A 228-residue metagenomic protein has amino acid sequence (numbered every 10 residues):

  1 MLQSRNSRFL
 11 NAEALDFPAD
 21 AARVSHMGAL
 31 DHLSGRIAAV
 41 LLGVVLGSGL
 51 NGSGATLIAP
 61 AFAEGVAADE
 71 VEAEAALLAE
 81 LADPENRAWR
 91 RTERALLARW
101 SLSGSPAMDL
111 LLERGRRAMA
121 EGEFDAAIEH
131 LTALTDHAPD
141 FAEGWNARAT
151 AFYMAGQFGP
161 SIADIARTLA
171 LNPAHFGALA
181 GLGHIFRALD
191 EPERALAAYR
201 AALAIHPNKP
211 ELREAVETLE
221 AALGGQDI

Functional and structural regions predicted by a protein language model:
L2, G28, G52-E113: N-terminal leader/linker segments that initiate helical-solenoid repeat arrays
L78-A79, T132, A166, R200: Alpha-solenoid helical repeat scaffolds
L81-A82, L97, T135, L169 (+2 more regions): A conserved position within tetratricopeptide repeats
N86-W89, F124, F158, P192: TPR-repeat structural position
L102, L203-I228: Terminal, low-structured helical/coil segments at or just beyond the last alpha-helical repeat
S105-G177: Alpha-helical adaptor scaffolds
A120, M154, A188-L189, T218-G225: Register position in tetratricopeptide repeats
